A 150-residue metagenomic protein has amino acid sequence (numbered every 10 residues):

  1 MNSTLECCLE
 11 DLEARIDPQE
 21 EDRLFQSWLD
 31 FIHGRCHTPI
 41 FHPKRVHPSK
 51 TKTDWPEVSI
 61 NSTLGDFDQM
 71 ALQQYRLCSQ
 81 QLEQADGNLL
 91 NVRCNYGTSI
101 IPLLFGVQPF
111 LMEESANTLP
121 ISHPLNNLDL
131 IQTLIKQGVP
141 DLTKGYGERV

Functional and structural regions predicted by a protein language model:
M1-V150: Catalytic cores of TIM-barrel enzymes
